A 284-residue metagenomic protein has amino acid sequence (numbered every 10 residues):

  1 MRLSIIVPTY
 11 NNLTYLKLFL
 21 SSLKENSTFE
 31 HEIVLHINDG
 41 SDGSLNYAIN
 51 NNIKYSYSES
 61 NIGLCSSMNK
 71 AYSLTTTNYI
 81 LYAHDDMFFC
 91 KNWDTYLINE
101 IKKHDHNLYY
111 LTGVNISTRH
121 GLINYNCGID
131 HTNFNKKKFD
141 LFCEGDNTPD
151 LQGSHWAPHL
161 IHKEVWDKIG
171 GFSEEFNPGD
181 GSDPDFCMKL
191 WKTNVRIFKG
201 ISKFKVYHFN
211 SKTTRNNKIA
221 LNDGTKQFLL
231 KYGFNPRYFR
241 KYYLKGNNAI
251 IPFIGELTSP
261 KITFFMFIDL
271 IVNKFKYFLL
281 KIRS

Functional and structural regions predicted by a protein language model:
N12-E25: Short, well-formed alpha-helical segments that are part of the catalytic scaffolds of diverse glycosyltransferases
S22, F29, I37-N46: A conserved acidic beta->alpha catalytic loop
S58-T75: Glycine-rich, basic loop-to-helix element that forms the pyrophosphate-binding segment of sugar-nucleotide handling
I80: Short aromatic/hydrophobic "clamp" motif used to bind/position activated sugar donors
K91-D130: Conserved donor NDP-sugar-binding/catalytic core segment of glycosyltransferases
I129-Q152, W156: Short, flexible, basic/aromatic active-site loop/helix in glycosyltransferases
Q152-G170, F176-F204: A short, conserved alpha-helix in the catalytic core of glycosyltransferases
N177, K199-I219, Q227: Active-site donor/metal-binding and catalytic loop motifs of nucleotide-sugar-dependent glycosylation enzymes
